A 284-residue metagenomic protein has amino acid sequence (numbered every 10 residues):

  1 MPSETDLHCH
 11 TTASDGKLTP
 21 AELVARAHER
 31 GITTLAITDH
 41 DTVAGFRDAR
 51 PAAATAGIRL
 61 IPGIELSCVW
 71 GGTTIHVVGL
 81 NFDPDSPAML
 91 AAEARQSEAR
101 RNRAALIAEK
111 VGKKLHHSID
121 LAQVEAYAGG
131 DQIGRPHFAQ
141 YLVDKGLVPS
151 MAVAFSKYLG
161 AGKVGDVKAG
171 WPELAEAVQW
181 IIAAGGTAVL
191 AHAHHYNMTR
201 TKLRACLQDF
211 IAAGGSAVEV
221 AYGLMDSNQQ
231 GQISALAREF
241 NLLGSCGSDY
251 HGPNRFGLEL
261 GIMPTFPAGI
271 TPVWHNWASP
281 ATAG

Functional and structural regions predicted by a protein language model:
M1-T73, Y158-A161, P172-N228, Q232-R255: An N-terminally biased module of ancient metal coordination in phosphate/nucleic-acid-related enzymes
A52-Q208, P264-T271, H275-A278, T282-G284: Extended substrate/RNA-proximal surfaces in nucleic-acid metabolism proteins
N241-G247, G252-A278: C-terminal active-site subregion of NodB/CE4 polysaccharide deacetylases
